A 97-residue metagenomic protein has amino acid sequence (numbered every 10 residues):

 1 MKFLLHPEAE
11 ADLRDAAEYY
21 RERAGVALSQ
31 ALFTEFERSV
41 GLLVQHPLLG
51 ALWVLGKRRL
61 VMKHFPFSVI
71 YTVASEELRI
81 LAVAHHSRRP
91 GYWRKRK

Functional and structural regions predicted by a protein language model:
K2-K57, A74-E77, R96-K97: Basic, Lys/Arg-enriched alpha-helical interface segments
V26, S68, T72-K97: Enriched for short, Lys/Arg-rich terminal
V54-S68: Amphipathic, hydrophobic secondary-structure cores in small proteins
